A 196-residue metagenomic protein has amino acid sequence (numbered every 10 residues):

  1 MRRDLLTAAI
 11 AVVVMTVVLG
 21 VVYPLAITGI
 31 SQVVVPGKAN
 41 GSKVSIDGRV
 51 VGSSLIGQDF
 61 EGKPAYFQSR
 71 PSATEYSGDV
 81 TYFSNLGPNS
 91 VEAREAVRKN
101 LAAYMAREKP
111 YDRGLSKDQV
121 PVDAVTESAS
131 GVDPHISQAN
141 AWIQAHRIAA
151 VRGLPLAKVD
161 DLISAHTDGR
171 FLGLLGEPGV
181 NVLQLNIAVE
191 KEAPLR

Functional and structural regions predicted by a protein language model:
M1-V18: Membrane-entry signal-anchor segments at the cytosolic-membrane interface, especially the N-terminal signal anchor
L6, I10, I27-S31, N186: Short, well-ordered alpha-helical packing segments
G20, L25-Q144, I148-V151, K158 (+1 more regions): Flexible, solvent-exposed loop/hinge segments and secondary-structure transition points
W142-R196: Extracytoplasmic/periplasmic C-terminal soluble domains
